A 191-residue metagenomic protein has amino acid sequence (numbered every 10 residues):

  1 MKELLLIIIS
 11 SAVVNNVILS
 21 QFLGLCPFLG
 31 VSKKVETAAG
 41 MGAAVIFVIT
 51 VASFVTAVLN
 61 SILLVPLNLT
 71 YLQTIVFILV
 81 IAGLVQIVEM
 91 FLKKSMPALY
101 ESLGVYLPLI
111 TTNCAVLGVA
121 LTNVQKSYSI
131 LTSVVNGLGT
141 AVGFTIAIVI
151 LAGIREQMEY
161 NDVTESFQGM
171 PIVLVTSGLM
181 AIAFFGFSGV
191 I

Functional and structural regions predicted by a protein language model:
M1-L5, V58-Y71, A120-V134, S188-I191: Helix-coil boundary and interhelical linker segments in multi-pass alpha-helical membrane proteins
L4-L19, L67-G83, V134-A147: Structural signature of hydrophobic alpha-helical transmembrane segments
I7, A12-V14, V45, T50-F54 (+4 more regions): Hydrophobic core segments of alpha-helical transmembrane domains in multi-pass membrane transport and ion-translocation
F22-G30, E89-S95, Y106-L107, C114-S127: Generic transmembrane alpha-helix signature in multi-pass membrane proteins, especially transporters/channels
L23-T37, V85-L99, L151-D162: C-terminal ends of transmembrane helices
E36-F47, Y71-F77, L99-T111, T164-I172: Cytoplasmic-side transmembrane-helix entry/capping segments in multi-pass membrane proteins
S61-G104: Ordered, amphipathic secondary-structure segments that act as subunit-interaction surfaces in large macromolecular
I130-I191: C-terminal transmembrane helix-loop-helix hairpin of multi-pass membrane proteins
